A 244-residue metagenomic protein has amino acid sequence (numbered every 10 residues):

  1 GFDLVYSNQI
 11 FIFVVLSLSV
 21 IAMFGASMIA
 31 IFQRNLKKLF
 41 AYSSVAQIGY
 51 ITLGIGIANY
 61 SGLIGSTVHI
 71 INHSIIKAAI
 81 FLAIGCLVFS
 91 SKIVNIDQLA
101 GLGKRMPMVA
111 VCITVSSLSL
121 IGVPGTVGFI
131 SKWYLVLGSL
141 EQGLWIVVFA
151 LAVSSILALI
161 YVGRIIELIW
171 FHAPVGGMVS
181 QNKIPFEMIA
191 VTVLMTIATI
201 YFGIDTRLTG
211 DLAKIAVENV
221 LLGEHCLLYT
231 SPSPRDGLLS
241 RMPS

Functional and structural regions predicted by a protein language model:
G1-W133, L137-L159, G163-R164: Hydrophobic transmembrane alpha-helices and their helix-loop junctions in integral membrane proteins
M106-V109, R164-L228: Cytoplasmic/organellar membrane-interface segments at the starts of transmembrane helices in multi-pass inner-membrane
G125, I204-R207, S233-R235: Hydrophobic residues in alpha-helical membrane-spanning segments
Y229-S244: Single conserved hydrophobic/aromatic residue that forms the stacking wall/gate of nucleotide- or nucleobase-binding
